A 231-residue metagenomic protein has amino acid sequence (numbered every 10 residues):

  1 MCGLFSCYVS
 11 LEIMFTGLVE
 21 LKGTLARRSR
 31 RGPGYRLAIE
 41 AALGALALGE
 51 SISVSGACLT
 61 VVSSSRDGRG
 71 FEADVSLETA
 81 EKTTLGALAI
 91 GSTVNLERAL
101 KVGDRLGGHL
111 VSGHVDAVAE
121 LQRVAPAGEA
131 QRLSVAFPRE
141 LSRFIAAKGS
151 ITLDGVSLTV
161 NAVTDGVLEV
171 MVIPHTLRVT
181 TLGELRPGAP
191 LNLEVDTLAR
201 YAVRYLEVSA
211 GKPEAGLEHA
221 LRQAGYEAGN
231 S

Functional and structural regions predicted by a protein language model:
Y8-S231: Conserved loop->alpha-helix
